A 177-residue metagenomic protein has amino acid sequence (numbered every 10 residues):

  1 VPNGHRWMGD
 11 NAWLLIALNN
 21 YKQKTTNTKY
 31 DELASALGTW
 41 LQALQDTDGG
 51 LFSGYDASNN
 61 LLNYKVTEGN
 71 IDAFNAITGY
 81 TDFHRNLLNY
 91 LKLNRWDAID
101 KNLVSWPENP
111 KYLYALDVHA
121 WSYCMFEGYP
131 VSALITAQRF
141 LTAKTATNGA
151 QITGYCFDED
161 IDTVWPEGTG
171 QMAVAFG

Functional and structural regions predicted by a protein language model:
H5-G9, Q23-G170, G177: Extended ligand-binding clefts on enzyme/binding-domain cores
W13-A17: Non-membrane alpha-helical segments in proteins
